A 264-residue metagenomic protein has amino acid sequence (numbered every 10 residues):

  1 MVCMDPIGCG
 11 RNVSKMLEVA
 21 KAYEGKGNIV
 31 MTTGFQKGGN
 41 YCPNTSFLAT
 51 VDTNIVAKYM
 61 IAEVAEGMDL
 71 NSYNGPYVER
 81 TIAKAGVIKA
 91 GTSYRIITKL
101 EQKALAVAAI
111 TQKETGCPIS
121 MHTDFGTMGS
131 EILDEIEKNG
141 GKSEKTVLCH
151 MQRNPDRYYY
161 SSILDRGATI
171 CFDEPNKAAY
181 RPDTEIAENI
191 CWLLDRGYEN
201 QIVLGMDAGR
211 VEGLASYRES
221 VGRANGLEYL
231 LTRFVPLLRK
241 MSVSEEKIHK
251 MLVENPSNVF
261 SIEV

Functional and structural regions predicted by a protein language model:
M1, F35, Q112, I170 (+3 more regions): Divalent metal-coordination and catalytic microenvironments
P6-I7, T32-G38, S93, D124-G126 (+3 more regions): Active-site beta-loop-alpha junctions enriched in small/polar residues
G10-A22: Glycine-rich loop at the start of a catalytic domain that most often binds anionic cofactors/ligands
V13, Y41, M128-I136, D156-L164 (+4 more regions): Histidine/acidic-residue-rich catalytic or RNA/ligand-binding cores of hydrolases and nuclease-related proteins
E18-K21, N28-P118, T169, P175-A179: Active-site gating/metal-coordination segments in enzymes
A109, K113-D195, Q201-I202: Catalytic pocket-lining loop regions of alpha/beta-barrel enzymes, especially the amidohydrolase/enolase/GH5 lineages
S120, D173-P175, Y198-V221, I248: Short acidic/histidine-rich active-site segments
N225-V264: Mid-to-C-terminal alpha-helical segments outside catalytic/metal-binding sites
